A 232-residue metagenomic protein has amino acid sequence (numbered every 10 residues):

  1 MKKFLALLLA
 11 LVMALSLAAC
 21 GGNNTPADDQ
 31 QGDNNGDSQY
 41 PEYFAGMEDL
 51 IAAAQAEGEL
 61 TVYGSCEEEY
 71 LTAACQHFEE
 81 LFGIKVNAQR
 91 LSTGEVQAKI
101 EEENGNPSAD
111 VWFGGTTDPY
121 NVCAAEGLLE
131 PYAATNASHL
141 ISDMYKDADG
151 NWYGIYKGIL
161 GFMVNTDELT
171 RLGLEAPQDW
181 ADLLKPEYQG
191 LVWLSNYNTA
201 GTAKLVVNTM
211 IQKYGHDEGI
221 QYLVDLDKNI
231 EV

Functional and structural regions predicted by a protein language model:
M1-E57: Short, low-complexity disordered leader/linker segments with a strong preference for bacterial N-terminal type II
V12, I84-V86: Hydrophobic aliphatic residue packing
G22-D29, F82, N106-P107, N151 (+1 more regions): Short alpha-helix boundary/capping motifs
P26-A27, Q31-G32, G36-Y40, E80 (+4 more regions): Low-complexity, compositionally biased segments
A56-L60, L81-F82: Acidic/histidine-rich, surface-exposed loop or edge segments in extracytoplasmic proteins
T61-C75, N87-E103, P107-V232: Extracytoplasmic ligand-binding site segments that recognize negatively charged/polar headgroups
A74-F82: A short alpha-helix/helix-coil micro-patch that ends at or immediately precedes a cysteine
